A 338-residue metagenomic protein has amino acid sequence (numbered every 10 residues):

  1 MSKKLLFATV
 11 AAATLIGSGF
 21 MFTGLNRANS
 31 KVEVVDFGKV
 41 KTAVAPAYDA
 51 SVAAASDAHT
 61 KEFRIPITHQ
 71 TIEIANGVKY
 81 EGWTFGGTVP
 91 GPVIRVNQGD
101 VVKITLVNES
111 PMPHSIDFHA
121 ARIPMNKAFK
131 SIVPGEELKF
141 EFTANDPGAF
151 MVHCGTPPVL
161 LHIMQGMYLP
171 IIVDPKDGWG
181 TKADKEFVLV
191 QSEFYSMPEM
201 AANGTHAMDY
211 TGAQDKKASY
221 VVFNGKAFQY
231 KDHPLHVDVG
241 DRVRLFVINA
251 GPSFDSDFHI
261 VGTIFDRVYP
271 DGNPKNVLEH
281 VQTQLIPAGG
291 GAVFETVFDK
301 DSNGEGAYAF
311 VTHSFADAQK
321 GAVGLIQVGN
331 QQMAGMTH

Functional and structural regions predicted by a protein language model:
S2-H338: Copper-binding active sites and cupredoxin-like electron-transfer domains, recognizing His/Cys-rich ligand loops
